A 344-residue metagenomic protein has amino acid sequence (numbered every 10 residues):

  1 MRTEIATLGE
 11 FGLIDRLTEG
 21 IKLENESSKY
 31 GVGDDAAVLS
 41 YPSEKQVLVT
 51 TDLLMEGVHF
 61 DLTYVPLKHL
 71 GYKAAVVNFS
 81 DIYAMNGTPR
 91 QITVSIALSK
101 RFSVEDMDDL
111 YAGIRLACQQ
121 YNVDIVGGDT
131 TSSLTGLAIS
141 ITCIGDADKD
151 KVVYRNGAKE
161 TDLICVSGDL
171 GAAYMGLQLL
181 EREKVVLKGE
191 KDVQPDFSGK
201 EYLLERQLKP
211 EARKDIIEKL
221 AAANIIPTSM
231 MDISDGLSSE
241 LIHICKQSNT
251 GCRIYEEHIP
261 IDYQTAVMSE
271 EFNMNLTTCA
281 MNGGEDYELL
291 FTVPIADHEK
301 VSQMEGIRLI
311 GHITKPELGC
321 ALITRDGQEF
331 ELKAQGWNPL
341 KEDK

Functional and structural regions predicted by a protein language model:
M1-P66, M85, V94, E342-K344: Extreme N-terminal cap/leader segments of soluble proteins
R2-G12, R16-K22, K45, R101-D124 (+4 more regions): Glycine-/charge-enriched secondary-structure boundary and capping motifs
Y30, T63-V77, R101-A112, D150: Glycine-rich anion/phosphate-binding loops
V38, N78, N86, I125 (+4 more regions): Residue-level signal for inorganic ion chemistry
L54, R90-E183, H312: Glycine-rich anion-binding loops of enzyme active sites
L67-Q91, A112-Q120, K219, S239-I244: Small-aliphatic-rich amphipathic alpha-helix that forms the alpha element of a beta-alpha
G176-V193, F197: Short, compositionally biased
Q194-I242: Polyanion-binding loop/helix "lid" in catalytic or ligand-binding cores
